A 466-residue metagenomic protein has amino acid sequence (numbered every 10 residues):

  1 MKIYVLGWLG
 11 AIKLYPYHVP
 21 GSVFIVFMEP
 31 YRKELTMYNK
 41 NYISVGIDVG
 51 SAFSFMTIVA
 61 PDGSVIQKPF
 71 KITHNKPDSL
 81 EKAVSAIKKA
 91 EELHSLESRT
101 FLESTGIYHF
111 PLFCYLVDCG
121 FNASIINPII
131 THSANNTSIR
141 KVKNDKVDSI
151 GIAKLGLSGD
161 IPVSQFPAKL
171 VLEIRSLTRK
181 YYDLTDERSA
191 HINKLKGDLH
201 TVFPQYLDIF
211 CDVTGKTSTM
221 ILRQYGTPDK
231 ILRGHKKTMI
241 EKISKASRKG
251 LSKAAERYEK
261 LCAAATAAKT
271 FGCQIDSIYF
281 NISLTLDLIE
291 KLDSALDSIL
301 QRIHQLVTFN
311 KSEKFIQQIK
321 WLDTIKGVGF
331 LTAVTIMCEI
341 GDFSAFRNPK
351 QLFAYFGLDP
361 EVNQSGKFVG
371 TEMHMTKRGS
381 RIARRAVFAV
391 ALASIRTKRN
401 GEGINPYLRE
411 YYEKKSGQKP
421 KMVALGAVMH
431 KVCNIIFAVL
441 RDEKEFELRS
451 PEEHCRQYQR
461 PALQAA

Functional and structural regions predicted by a protein language model:
K2-A466: A detector of single, family-specific signature residues that are central to catalytic or substrate-handling motifs
